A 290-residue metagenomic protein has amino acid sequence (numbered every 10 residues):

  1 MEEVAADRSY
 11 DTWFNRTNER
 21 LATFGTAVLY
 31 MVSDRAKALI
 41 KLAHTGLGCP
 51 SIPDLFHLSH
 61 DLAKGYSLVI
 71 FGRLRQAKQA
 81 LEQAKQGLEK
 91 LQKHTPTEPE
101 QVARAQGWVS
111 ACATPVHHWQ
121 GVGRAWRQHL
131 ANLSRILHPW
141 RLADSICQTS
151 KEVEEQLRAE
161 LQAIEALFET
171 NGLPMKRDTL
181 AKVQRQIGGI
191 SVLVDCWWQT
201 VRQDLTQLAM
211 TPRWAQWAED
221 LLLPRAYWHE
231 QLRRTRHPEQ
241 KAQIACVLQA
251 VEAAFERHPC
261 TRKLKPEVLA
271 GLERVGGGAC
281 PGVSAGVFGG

Functional and structural regions predicted by a protein language model:
M1-T200, A254-R257, V275-G278, G282: RNase H-like nuclease fold core
A163-I164, N171, K182, W197 (+2 more regions): C-terminal helical accessory/scaffold domains
Q240-G290: Amphipathic alpha-helical
